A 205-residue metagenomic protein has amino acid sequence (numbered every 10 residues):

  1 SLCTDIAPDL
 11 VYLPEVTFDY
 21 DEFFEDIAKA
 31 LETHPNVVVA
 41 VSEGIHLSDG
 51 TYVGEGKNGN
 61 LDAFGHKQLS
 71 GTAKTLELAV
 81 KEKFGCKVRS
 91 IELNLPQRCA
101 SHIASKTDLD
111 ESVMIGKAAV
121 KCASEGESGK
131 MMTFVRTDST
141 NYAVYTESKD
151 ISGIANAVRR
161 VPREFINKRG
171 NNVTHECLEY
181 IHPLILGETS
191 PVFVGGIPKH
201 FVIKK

Functional and structural regions predicted by a protein language model:
S1-R89: Accessory alpha-helical/coil subdomains and C-terminal extensions that flank or cap enzyme catalytic cores
L61-K205: C-terminal non-catalytic interaction/assembly regions of soluble proteins
